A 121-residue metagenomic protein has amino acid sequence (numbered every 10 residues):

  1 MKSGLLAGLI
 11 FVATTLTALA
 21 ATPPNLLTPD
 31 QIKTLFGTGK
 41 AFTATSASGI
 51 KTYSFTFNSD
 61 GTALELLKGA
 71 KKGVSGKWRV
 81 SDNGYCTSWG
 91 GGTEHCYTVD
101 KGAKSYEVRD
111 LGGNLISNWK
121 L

Functional and structural regions predicted by a protein language model:
M1-L9: Bacterial N-terminal signal peptides that target proteins for export
L5, A18-L121: Lipid interaction determinants
F11-L19: Hydrophobic h-region of N-terminal signal peptides that target proteins for export in Gram-negative bacteria
